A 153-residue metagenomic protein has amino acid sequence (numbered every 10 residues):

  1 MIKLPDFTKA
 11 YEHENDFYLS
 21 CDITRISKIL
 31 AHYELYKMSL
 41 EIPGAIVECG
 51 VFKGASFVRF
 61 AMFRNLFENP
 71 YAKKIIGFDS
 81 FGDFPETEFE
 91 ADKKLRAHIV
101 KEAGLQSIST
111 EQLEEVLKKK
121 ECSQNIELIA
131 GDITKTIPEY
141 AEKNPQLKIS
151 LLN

Functional and structural regions predicted by a protein language model:
I2-I23, L40, A45-N153: S-adenosylmethionine/decaboxylated-SAM
I29-I42: Conserved alpha-helix/loop element of class I SAM-dependent methyltransferases that forms part of the SAM/SAH-binding
